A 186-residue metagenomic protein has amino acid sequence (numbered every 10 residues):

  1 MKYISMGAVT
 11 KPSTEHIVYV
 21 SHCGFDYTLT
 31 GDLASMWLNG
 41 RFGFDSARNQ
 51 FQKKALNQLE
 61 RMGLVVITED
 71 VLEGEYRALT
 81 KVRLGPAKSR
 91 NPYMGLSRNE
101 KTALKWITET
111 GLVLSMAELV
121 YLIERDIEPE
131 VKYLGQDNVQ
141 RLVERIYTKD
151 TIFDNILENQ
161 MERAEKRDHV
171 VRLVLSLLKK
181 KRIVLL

Functional and structural regions predicted by a protein language model:
M1-F42: Short, amphipathic alpha-helical interface elements at domain boundaries that mediate macromolecular binding
F25-L186: Long, charge-rich, low-complexity alpha-helical segments
